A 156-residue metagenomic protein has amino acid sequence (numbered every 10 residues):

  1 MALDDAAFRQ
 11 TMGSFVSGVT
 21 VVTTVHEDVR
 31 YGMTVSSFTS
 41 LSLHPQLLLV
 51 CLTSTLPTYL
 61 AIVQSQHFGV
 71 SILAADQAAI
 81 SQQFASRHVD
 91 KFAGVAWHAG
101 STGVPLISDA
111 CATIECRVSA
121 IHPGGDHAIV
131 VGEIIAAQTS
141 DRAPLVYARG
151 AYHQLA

Functional and structural regions predicted by a protein language model:
M1-A156: Basic, polyanion-binding surface patches
